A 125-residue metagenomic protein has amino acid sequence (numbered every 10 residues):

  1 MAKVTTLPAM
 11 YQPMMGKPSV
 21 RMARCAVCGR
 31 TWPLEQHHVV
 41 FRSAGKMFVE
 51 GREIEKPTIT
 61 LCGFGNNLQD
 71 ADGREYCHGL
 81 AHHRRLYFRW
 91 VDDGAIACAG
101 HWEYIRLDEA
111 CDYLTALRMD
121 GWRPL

Functional and structural regions predicted by a protein language model:
M1-V27, S43-K56: Short, charged surface segments at domain edges that flank catalytic/cofactor-binding sites
R24, E35, L61: The −1 position to Zn-ligating cysteines in a subset of zinc-ribbon hairpins
A26-G29, F64: Short, cysteine/histidine-rich loop/knuckle motifs that typically chelate Zn2+
W32: Glycine-rich phosphate-binding loop used to anchor ATP phosphates in small-molecule kinases, encompassing both
V39, G65: Active-site metal-binding loops of divalent metal-dependent hydrolases
S43-T60, N67-L125: Polybasic, low-complexity binding patches
